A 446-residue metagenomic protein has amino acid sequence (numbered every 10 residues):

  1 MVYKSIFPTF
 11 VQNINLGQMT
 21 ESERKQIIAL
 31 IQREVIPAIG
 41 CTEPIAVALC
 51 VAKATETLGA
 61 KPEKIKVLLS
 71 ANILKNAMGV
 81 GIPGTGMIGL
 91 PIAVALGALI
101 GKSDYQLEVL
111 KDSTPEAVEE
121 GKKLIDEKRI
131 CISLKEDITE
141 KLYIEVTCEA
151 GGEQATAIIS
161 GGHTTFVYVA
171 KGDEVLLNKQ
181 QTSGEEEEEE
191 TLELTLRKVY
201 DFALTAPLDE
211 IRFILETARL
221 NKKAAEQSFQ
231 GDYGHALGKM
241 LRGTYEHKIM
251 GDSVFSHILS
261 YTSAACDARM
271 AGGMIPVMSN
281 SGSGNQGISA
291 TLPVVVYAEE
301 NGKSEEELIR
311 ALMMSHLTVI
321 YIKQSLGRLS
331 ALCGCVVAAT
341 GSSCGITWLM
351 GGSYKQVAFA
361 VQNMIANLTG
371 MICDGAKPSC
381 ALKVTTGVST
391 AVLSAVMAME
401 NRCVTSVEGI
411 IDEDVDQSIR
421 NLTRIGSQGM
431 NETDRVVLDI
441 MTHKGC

Functional and structural regions predicted by a protein language model:
Y3-N15: Short, positively charged and aromatic/hydrophobic N-terminal segments
G17-I28, A60-I73, S253-G272, S304-I322 (+1 more regions): Acidic-glycine-rich active-site phosphate/pyrophosphate-binding loop
P37-K53, I275-L292, C333-V337: Conserved phosphate/anionic-ligand binding catalytic regions in large, soluble enzymes, centered on
A48-I138, I144-E145: Early transmembrane hairpin of solute transport permeases
A54-T55, Y297-R310, I320-T386, M399-S406: Hydrophobic alpha-helical bundle architecture
K61-I65, Y105-L110, C131-S133, L208-L215 (+7 more regions): Flexible, glycine/charged-enriched surface loops at secondary-structure junctions
D126-G272, V437-C446: Signature of multi-pass transmembrane helix bundles
A360-C446: Internal helix-turn-beta structural module
